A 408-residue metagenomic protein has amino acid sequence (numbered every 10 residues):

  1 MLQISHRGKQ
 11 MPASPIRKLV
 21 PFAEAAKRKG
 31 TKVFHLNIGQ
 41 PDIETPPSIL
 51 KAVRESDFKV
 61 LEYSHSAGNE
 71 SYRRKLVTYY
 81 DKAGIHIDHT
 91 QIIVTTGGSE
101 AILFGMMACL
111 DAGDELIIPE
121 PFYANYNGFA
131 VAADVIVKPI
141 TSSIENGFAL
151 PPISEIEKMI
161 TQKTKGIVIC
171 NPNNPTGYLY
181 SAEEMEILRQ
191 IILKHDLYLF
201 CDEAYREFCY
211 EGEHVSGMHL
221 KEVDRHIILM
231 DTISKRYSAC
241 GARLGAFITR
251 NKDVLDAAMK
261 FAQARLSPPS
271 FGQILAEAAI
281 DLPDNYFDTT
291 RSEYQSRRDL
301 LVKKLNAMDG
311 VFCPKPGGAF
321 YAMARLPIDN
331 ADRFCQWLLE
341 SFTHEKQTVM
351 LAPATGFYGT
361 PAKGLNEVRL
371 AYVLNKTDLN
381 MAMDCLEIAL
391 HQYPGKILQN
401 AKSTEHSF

Functional and structural regions predicted by a protein language model:
L2-I4, G8, P12-S14, L19 (+4 more regions): PLP-dependent class I/II
L36, K59-Y63, K75-T78, K82-A83: Glycine-rich loop-to-alpha-helix module at the N-terminal edge of alpha/beta enzyme cores
Y63-S64, D288: Short, surface-exposed loop/turn segments at secondary-structure junctions
A67-G68: Short beta-strand to alpha-helix junction loop
Y72-L76, T90: Conserved AMP-binding/adenylate-forming core of the ANL superfamily
